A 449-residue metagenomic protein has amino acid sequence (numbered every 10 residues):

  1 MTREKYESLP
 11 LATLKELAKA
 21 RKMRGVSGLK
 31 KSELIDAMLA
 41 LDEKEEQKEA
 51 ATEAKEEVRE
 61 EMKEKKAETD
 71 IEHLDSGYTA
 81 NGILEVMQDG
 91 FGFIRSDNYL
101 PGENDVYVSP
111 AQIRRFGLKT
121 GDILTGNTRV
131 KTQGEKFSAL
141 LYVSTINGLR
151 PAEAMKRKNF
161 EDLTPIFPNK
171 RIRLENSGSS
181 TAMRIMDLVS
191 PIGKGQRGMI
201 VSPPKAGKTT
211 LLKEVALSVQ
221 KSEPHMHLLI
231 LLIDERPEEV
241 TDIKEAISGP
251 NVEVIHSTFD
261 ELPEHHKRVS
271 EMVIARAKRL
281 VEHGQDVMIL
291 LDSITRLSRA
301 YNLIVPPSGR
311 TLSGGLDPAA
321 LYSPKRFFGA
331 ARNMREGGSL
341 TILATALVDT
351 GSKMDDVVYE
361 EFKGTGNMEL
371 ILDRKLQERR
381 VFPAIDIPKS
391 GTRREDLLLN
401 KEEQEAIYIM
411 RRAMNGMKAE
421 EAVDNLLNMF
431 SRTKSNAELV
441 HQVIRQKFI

Functional and structural regions predicted by a protein language model:
M1-T79, I83-F91, Y99-N104: Charged, low-complexity terminal tails
G28, E46-K48, D70-L74, R115 (+6 more regions): Active-site phosphate-binding and catalytic loops of NTP-dependent enzymes
M62-A154: N-terminal "pre-motor" subdomain/linker immediately upstream of P-loop NTPase catalytic cores
E72-A80, T181-I185, V273-K278, F327: Phosphate-interacting basic helix/loop segments used at nucleotide- and nucleic-acid interfaces
S76-Y78, V86-G90, L100-G102, L118-D122 (+11 more regions): Short flexible coil/turn linkers enriched for glycine and charged/polar residues that connect secondary-structure
V130-I200, A206: P-loop NTP-binding catalytic core
G178-E235, I274: P-loop NTPase nucleotide-binding module
G207, V215-V219, L228-P250, V254-I449: P-loop NTPase catalytic core
